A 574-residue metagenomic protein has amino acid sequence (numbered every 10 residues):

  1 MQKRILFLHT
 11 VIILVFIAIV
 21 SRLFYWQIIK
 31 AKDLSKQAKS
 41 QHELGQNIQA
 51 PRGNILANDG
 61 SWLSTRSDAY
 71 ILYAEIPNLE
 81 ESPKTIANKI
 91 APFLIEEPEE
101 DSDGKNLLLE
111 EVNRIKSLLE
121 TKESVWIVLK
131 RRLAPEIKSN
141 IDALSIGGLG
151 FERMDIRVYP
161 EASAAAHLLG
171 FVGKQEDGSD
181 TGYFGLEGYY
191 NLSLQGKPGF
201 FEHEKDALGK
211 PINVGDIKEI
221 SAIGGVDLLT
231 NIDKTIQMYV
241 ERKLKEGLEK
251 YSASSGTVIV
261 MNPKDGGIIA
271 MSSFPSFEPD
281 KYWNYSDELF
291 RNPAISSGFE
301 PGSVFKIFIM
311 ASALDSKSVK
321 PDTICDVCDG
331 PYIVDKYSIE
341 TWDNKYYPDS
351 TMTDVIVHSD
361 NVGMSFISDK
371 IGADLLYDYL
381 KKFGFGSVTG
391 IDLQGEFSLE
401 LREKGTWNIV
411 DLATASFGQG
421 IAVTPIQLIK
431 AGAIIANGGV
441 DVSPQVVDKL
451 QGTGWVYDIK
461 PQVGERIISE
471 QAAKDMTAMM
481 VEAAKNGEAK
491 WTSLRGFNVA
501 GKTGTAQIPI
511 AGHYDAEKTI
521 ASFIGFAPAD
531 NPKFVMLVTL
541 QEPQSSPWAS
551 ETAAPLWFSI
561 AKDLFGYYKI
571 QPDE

Functional and structural regions predicted by a protein language model:
M1-D33: Hydrophobic alpha-helical transmembrane signal-anchor segments
L23, A31, S61, D68 (+13 more regions): Solvent-exposed coil/turn segments that connect beta secondary-structure elements in extracytoplasmic/periplasmic
K32-H42: A structural "hinge/loop" feature
Q46, A50-E96: Juxtamembrane extramembrane loops of integral membrane proteins
N47-P51, P198, Y251-S255, D326: Short, small/polar residue-rich loop motifs at catalytic or cofactor-binding pockets
S64, D206-E219, V258-S303, F308-E542 (+3 more regions): Beta-lactam-recognizing serine transpeptidase/beta-lactamase-like catalytic domain environment
N88-P92, N113-G225, V538, P555-F558: Small/polar-residue-rich segments within soluble enzyme cores
W126, I212-G256: Conserved, well-ordered alpha-helix/loop/beta-strand core segments that scaffold catalytic motifs
